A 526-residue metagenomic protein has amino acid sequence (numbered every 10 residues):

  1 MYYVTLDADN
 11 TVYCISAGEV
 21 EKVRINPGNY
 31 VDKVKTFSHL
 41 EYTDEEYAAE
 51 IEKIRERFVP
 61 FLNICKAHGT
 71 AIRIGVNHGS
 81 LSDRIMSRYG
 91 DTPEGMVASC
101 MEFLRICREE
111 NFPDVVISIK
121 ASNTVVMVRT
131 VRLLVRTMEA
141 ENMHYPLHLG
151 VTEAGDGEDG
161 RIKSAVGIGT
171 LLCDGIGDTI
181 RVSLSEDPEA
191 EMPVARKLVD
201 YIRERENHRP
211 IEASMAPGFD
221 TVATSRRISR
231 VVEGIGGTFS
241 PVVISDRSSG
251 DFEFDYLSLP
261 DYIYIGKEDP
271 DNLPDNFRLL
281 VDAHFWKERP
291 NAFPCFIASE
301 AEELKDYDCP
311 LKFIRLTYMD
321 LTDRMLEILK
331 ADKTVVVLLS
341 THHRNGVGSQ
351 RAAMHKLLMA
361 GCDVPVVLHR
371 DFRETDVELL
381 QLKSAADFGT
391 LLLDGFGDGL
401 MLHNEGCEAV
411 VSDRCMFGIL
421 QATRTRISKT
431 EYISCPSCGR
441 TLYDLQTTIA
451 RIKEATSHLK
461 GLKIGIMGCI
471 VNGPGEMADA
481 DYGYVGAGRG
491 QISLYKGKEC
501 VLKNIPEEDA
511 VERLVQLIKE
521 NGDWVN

Functional and structural regions predicted by a protein language model:
M1-E102, E233, I244-V347: Active-site beta->alpha loop and helix N-cap motifs at the rims of alpha/beta catalytic domains
T5-T11, I25-T36, V76-L81, M86 (+17 more regions): Short, ordered loop/turn segments at secondary-structure junctions
I15-S16, R108, L172, D255-Y256 (+2 more regions): Non-catalytic positions within long, well-ordered alpha-helices that form the structural scaffold/packing of enzyme
V23, I72, V115, T179-I180 (+3 more regions): Hydrophobic residues within beta-strands of alpha/beta enzymes
E41-I54, F58, N63, I85-I235 (+3 more regions): Catalytic alpha/beta core domains of metabolic enzymes, predominantly
G237-L259, D444-G488: C-terminal accessory/binding modules appended to enzymatic or scaffolding proteins
R489-I492, E499-D523: Beta-strand/loop-dominated core regions that host nucleotide or nucleotide-derived cofactor-binding catalytic loops
